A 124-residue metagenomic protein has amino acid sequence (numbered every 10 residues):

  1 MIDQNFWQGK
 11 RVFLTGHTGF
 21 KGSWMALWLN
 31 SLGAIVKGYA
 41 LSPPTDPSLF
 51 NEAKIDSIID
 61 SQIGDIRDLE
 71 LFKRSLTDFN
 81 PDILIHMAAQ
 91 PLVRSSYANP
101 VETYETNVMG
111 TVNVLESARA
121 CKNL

Functional and structural regions predicted by a protein language model:
M1-L124: N-terminal Rossmann-like NAD(P)+-binding domain of SDR-like oxidoreductases, especially those catalyzing
